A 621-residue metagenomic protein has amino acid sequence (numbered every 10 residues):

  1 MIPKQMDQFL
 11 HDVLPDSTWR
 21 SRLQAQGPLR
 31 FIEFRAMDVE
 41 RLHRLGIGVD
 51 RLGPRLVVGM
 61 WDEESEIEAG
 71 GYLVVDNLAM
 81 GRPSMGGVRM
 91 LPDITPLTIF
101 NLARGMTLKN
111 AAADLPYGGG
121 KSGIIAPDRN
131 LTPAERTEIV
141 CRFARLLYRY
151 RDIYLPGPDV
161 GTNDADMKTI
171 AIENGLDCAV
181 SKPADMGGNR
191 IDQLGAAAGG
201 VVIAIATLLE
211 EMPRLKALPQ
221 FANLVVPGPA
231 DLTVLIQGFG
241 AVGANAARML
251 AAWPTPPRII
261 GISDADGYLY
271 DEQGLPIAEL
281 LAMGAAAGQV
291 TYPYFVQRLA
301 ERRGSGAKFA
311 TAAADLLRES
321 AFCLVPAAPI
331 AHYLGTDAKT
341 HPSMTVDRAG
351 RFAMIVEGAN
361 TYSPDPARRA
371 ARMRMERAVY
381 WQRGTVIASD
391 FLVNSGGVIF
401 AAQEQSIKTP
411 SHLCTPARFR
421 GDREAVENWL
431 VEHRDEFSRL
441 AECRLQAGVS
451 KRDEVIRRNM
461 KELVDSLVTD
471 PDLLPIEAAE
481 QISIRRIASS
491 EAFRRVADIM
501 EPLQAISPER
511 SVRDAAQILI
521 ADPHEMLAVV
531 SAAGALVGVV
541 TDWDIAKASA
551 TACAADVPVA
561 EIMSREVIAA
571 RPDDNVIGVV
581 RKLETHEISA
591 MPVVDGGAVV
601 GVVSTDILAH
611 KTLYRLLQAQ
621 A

Functional and structural regions predicted by a protein language model:
I2-F9, R348-E491: Adenosine-phosphate binding glycine-rich loop
I2-G59: Short, Gly/Pro- and small/polar-rich lid/capping loops
G70, M90-L91, T107-L232: Glycine/serine-rich phosphate-binding loop and adjoining beta1-alpha1 elements at the start of nucleotide-handling
D192-S320: Glycine-rich phosphate/diphosphate-binding loop of Rossmann-like nucleotide-binding domains
G267-Y270, L275-I387: Rossmann-like adenosine-cofactor binding region
F493-Q504, R510, A555-V567: Bateman (tandem CBS) regulatory domains
A505-P523, V530-S531, S549, A569-E587 (+2 more regions): The conserved cystathionine-beta-synthase
V537-W543, S589, V594, V600-L608: Short hydrophobic beta-strand motif reused across regulatory alpha/beta modules
